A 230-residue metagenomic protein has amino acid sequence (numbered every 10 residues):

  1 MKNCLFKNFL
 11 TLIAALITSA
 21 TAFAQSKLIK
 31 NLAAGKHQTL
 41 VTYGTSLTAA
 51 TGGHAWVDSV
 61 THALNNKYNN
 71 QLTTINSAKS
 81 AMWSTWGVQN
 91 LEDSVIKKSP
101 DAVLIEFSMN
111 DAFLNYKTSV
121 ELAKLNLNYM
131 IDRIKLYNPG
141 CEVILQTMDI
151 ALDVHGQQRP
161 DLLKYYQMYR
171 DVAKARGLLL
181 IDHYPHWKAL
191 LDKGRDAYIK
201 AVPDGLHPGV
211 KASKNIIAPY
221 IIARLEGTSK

Functional and structural regions predicted by a protein language model:
M1-L10: Bacterial N-terminal signal peptides that target proteins for export
L10-S19: Bacterial N-terminal signal peptides
F23-S80, N90-S99: Serine-esterase "nucleophile elbow" of acetyl-processing enzymes
S46-A50, K79-T85, M109-L114, D149-D153 (+2 more regions): Solvent-exposed loop/turn segments at secondary-structure junctions within structured extracellular/periplasmic domains
V95, S99-I105, M109: Proline-aspartate-enriched helix->loop->beta-strand connector
E106-N110, R133-Y166: Active-site segments of SGNH/GDSL-like serine hydrolases that catalyze O-acetyl group transfer/hydrolysis on lipids
S119-N128, D161-Y166: Charged helix-capping and loop-helix junction motifs
M148-K230: Catalytic His-Asp segment of secreted/periplasmic serine-dependent ester chemistry enzymes
